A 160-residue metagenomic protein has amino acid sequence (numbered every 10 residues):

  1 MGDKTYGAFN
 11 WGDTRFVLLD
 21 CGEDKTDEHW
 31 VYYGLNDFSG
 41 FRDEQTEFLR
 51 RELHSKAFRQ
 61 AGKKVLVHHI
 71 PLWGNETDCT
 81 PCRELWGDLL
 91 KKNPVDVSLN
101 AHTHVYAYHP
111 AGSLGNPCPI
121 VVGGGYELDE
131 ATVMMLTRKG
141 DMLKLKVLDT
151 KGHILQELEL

Functional and structural regions predicted by a protein language model:
M1-H54, L85-V97, T103-Y126, E130-K139 (+1 more regions): Extended active-site neighborhood of metal-dependent phosphoesterases/phosphodiesterases
K25, W73-G74, D129, I154: Flexible, glycine-rich phosphate/dinucleotide-binding loops and adjacent beta-alpha linkers at cofactor/substrate
K56-N75: Short acidic, glycine-rich surface-loop motifs adjacent to enzyme active sites
A61-K63, V95, M142: A general structural motif
H69, A101-H102: Active-site glycine-centered loops adjacent to acidic/histidine catalytic or metal-binding residues that shape
N75-C82: Active-site His/acidic residue clusters
L136-L160: A short C-terminal boundary segment appended to hydrolase-like catalytic domains
